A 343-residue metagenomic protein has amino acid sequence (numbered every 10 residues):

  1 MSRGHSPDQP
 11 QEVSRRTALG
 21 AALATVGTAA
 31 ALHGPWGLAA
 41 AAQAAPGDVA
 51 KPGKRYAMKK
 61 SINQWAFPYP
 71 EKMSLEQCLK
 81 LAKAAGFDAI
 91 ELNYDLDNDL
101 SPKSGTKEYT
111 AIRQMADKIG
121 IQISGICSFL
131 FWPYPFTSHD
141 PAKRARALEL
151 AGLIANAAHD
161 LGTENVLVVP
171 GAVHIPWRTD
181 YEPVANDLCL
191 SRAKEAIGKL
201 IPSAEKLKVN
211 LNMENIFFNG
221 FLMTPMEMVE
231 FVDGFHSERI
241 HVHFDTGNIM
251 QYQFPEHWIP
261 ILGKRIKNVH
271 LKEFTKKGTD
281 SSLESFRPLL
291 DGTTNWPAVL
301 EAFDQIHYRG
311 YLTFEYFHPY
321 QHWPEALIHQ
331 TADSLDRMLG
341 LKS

Functional and structural regions predicted by a protein language model:
S2-S61, A66-G86, G198, K206 (+1 more regions): Histidine-acidic metal/acid-base catalytic patches
A22-L32, P52-R55, S74, L79 (+2 more regions): Active-site acidic/histidine proton-transfer and metal-coordination neighborhood in alpha/beta enzyme cores
E71, G105-E108, D140-A147, E182-C189 (+5 more regions): Residue-level preference for long, well-ordered alpha-helices that form the structural scaffold of enzyme catalytic
E76-K80, G105-G120, L150-G162, F254-K264 (+1 more regions): Short amphipathic alpha-helices and their capping/turn segments at secondary-structure boundaries
F87-L96, G125-P133, P170: Short, conserved active-site loops that position catalytic residues or coordinate cofactors/metal ions across diverse
N93-R113, V173: Glycine-rich, proline-tolerant flexible connector loops at the mouths of alpha/beta enzymes
N98-L100, W132-T137, H174-T179, G278-S282 (+1 more regions): A short acidic, helix-capping loop that chelates divalent metal ions and anchors anionic groups
